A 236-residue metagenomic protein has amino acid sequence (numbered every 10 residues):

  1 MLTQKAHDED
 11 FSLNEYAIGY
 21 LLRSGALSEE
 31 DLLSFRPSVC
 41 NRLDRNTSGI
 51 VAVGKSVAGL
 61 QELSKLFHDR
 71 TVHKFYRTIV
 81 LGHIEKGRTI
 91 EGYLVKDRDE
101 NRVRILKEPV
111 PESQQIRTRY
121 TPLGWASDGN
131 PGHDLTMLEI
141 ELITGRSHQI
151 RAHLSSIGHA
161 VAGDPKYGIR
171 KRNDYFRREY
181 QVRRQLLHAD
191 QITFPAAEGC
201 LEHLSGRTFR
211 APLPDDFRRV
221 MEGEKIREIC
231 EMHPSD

Functional and structural regions predicted by a protein language model:
M1-E100, P109-Q114, G124-S127, P131 (+2 more regions): RNA pseudouridine synthases
A52, T78, Y120, I150 (+1 more regions): Residue-level signal for inorganic ion chemistry
V57, I143-T144: Loop/turn elements at beta-strand to alpha-helix junctions within RNA-recognition modules
L63, R146-L154: Short beta-strand segments enriched for Tyr within beta-sheet-rich domains, predominantly fibronectin type III
V72-Y76, K86, I90, I116-T118 (+4 more regions): A generic structural signal for short beta-strands and their flanking turns/coil linkers
V110-P111, D128-H133, I143, H153-D236: Pseudouridine synthases involved in rRNA/tRNA modification
L138-E141: Short histidine-centered loop motifs in beta-beta connectors
